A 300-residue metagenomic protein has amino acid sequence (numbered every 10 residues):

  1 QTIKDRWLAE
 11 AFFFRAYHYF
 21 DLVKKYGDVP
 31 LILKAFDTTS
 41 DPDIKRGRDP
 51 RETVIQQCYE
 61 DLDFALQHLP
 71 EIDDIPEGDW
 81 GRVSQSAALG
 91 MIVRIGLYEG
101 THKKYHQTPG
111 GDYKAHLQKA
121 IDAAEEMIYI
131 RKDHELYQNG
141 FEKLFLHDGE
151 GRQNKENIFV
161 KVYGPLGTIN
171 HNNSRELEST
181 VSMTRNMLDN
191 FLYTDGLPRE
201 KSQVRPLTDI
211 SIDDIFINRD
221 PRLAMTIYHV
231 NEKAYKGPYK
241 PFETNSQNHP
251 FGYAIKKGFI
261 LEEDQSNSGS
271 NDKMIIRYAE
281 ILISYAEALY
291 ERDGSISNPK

Functional and structural regions predicted by a protein language model:
Q1-V83, R94-D112, A254-I276, I283-K300: Aromatic-anchored glycine-rich loop motif in surface-exposed flexible loops
L33, D63-L66, R82-E243: An aromatic- and glycine-enriched ligand-binding surface/loop that stacks and positions planar moieties
N154-E156, D220, N271, Y278 (+1 more regions): Active-site lining segments that contact anionic ligands and/or coordinate catalytic metals
F242-P250: Conserved oxyanion/phosphate-binding beta-strand-loop segments in alpha/beta enzyme cores
